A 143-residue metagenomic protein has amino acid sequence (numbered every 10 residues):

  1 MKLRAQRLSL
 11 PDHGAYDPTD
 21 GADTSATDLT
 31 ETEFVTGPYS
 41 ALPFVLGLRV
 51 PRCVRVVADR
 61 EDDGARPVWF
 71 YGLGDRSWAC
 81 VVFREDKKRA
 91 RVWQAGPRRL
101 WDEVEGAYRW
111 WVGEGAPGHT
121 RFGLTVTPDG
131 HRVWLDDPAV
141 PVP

Functional and structural regions predicted by a protein language model:
L3-H13: Ser/Thr/Pro-rich, acidic low-complexity intrinsically disordered regulatory segments
D20-C53: Short Lys/Arg-enriched alpha/beta "domain-start" segment
V35, G72, R132-W134: Long, non-globular segments of proteins
P51-C80: Amphipathic, interaction-prone secondary-structure segments
R66, K87-R91, H131-V133: Hydrophobic residues embedded in beta-strands of well-ordered beta-sheets
S77-R98: Intrinsically disordered, low-complexity regulatory segments enriched in Ser/Thr/Pro and charged residues
V92-P117: Short, hydrophobic/π-rich interface segment
W111-P138: Short, compact, well-ordered microdomains
